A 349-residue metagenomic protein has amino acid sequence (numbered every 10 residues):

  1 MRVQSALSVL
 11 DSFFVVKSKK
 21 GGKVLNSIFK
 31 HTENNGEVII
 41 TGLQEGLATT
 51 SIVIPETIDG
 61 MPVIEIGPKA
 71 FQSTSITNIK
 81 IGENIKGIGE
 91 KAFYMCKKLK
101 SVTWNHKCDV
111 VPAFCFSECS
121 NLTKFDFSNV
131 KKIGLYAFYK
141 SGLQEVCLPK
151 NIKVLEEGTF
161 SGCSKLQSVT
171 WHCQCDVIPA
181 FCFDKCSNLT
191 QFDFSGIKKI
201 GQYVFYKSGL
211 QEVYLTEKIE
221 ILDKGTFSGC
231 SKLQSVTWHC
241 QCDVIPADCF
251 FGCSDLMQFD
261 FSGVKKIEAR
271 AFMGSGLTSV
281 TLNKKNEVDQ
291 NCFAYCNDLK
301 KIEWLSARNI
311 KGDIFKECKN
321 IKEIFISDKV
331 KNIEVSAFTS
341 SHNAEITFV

Functional and structural regions predicted by a protein language model:
M1-L7: Non-Sec secretion/translocation targeting segments of pathogen effectors
V9, F13-F14, F71, F293 (+1 more regions): Short, aromatic- and cysteine-enriched interfacial helices/patches that mediate contacts at lipid membranes
V9-S12, E118, K185, G252: Low-complexity, intrinsically disordered short segments enriched for Gly/Pro and polybasic residues
S12-V24: Short, Lys/Arg-enriched N-terminal segments with co-localized hydrophobic residues within the first ~10-30 amino acids
L25-V38, L47-I64, T74-G87, K97-V110 (+11 more regions): Structural signature of tandem-repeat unit edges
G67-A70, G89-A92, P112-S117, G134-A137 (+9 more regions): Consensus positions within tandem repeat domains that build extended binding/scaffold surfaces
